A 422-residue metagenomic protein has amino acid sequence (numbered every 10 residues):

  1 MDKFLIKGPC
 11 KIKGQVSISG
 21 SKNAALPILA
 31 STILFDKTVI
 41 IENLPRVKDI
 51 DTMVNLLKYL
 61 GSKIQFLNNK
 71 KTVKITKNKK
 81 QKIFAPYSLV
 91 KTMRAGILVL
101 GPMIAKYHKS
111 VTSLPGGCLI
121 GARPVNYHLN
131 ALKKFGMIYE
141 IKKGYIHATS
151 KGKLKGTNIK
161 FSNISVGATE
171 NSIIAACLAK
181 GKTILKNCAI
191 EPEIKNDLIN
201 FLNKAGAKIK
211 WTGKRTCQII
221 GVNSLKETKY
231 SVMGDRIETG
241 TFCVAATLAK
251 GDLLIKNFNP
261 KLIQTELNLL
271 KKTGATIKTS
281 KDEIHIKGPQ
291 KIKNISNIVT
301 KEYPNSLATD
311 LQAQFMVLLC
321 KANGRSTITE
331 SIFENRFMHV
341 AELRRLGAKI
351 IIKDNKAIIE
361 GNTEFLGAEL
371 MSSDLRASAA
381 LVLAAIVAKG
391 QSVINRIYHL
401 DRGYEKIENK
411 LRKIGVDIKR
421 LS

Functional and structural regions predicted by a protein language model:
M1-S422: Short, structured segments at the rim of ligand-binding sites
